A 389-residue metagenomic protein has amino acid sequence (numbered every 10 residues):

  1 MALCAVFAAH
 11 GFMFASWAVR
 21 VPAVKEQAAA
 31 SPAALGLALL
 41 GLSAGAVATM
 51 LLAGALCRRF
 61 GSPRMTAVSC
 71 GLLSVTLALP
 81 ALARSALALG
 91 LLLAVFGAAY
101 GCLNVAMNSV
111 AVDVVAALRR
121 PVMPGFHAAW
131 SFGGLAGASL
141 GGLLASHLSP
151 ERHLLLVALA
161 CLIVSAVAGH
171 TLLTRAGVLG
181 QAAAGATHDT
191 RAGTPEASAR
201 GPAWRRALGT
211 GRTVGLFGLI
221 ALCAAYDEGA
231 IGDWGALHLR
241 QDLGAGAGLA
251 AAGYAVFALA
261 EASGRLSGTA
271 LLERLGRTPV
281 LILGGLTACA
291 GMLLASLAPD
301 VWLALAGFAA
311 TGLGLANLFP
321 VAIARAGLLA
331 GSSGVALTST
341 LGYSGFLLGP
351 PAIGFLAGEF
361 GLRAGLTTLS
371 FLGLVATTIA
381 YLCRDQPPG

Functional and structural regions predicted by a protein language model:
A5, T76, L87-F96, G291 (+1 more regions): Paired small-residue
V19-A33, D233-L249: Short amphipathic helix-loop junctions that connect adjacent transmembrane helices in Major Facilitator Superfamily/SLC
V24-K25, L56-C57, L143-L148, L239-R240 (+3 more regions): Interfacial helix-cap and linker-helix signal at transmembrane-aqueous boundaries of multi-pass secondary transporters
A29, G61, L82-L87, G244 (+2 more regions): Helix-breaking motifs and short loop linkers at transmembrane-helix boundaries and internal kinks in secondary membrane
A48-S62, A145, G264-R277, A357: Helix-to-loop junctions at the C-terminal end of transmembrane segments in multipass secondary transporters
P63-T66, L281: Primarily marks hydrophobic transmembrane alpha-helices of the MFS/SLC 12-helix fold
C102-A117, A316-L329: Intracellular juxtamembrane helix-capping segments at the cytosolic ends of symmetry-related transmembrane helices
F126-A176: Helix-loop-helix hairpin linking two adjacent transmembrane segments in secondary transporters
